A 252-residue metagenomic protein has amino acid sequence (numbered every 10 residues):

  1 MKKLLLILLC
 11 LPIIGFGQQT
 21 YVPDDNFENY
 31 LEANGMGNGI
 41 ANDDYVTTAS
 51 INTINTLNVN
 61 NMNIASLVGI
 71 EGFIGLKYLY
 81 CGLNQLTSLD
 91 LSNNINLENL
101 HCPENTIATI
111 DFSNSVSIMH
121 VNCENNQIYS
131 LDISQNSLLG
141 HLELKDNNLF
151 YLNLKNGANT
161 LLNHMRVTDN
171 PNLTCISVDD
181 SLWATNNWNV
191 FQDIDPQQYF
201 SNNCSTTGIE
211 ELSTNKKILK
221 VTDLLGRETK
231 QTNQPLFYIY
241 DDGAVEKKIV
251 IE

Functional and structural regions predicted by a protein language model:
L5-Y78, I95, V116, N153-T160 (+1 more regions): N-terminal capping/linker segments that flank leucine-rich repeat
I54, L76, L86, L97 (+7 more regions): Conserved hydrophobic position(s) of the canonical leucine-rich repeat
N55-V59, L79-C81, E98-C102, M119-C123 (+3 more regions): Conserved hydrophobic beta-strand positions in leucine-rich repeat
M62, N84, N105, N126 (+2 more regions): Consensus "Asn ladder" position of solenoid repeat domains
L67-E71, L86-S92, I107-S113, I128-S134 (+2 more regions): The feature encodes a structural signal of leucine-rich repeats
S201-T229: Residue-level detector of functionally pivotal "anchor" positions at catalytic/ligand-binding pockets or at interdomain
F237-E252: C-terminal tail/sorting-segment detector
